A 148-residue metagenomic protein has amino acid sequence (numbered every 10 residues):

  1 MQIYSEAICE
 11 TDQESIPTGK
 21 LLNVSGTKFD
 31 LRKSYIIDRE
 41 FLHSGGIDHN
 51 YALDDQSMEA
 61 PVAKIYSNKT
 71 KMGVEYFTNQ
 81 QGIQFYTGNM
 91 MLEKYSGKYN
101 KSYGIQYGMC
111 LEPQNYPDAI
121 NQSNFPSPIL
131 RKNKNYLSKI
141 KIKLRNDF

Functional and structural regions predicted by a protein language model:
M1-F148: An exposed, glycine/acidic-rich loop-and-rim segment of catalytic or binding clefts
